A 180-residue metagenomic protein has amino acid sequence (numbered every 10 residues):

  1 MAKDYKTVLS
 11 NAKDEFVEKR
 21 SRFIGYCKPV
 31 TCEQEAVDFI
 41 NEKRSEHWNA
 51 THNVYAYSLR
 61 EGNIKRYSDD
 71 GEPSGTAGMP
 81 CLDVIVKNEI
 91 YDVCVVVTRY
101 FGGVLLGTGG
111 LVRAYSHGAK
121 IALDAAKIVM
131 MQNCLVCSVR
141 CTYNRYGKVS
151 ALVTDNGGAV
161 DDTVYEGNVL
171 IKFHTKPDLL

Functional and structural regions predicted by a protein language model:
M1-T76, D162, L180: C-terminal regulatory domains involved in ligand/effector binding and gene-expression control
Y26, N53-Y55, D92-V95, V136: Structural motif
E46, V84, I121-V129, L152 (+1 more regions): Conserved, well-folded catalytic cores of nucleic-acid-processing and energy-transducing macromolecular machines
A50-N53, A126-L135, D161-T163: Flexible, glycine/charged-enriched surface loops at secondary-structure junctions
A77-A125: Active-site beta-strand/loop microenvironment that shapes enzyme catalytic pockets
V129-Y143, I171-F173: Short glycine-/aliphatic-rich beta-strand segments at the starts of folded cytosolic domains
R140-G157, L179-L180: Short amphipathic alpha-helix segments
D161-P177: Non-DNA-binding regulatory cores of transcription-related proteins, predominantly C-terminal effector-binding
